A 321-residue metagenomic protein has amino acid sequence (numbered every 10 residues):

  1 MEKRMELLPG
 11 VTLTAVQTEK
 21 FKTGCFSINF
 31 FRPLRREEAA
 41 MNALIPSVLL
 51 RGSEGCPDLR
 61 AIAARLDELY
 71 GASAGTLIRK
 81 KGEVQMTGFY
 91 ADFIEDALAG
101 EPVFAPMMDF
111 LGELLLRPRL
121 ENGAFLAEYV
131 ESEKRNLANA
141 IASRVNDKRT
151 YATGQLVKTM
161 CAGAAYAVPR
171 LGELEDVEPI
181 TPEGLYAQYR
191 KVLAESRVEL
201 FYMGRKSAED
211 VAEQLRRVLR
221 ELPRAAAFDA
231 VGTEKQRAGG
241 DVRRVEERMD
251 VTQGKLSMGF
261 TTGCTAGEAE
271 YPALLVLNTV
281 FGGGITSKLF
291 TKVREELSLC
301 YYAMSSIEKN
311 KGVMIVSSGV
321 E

Functional and structural regions predicted by a protein language model:
M1-A72, E173, Y186-K292: His/Glu-rich zincin catalytic helix
T14-V16, K22-N42, L59-E113, R149-G172 (+3 more regions): M16 family metallopeptidases and their MPP-like homologs
G52-G55, D96-L98, R117-L126: Short, polar/flexible loop-turn hinges at active-site or ligand-entry regions and domain interfaces
A63, R117-I141, D229-R237: Acidic/histidine-enriched alpha-helical segments
M108-L120, R217-A226: A common structural junction motif
E121-F125, A140-S143, L171-V177, F201-Y202: Flexible, glycine/proline-enriched loop segments at strand-loop-helix junctions that form or flank small-ligand binding
E128-E131, R135, T150, G154 (+1 more regions): An alpha-helix initiation/capping motif
N136-Y151, E296: Short acidic/His-enriched helical or mixed secondary-structure segments at domain edges of catalytic enzymes and some
